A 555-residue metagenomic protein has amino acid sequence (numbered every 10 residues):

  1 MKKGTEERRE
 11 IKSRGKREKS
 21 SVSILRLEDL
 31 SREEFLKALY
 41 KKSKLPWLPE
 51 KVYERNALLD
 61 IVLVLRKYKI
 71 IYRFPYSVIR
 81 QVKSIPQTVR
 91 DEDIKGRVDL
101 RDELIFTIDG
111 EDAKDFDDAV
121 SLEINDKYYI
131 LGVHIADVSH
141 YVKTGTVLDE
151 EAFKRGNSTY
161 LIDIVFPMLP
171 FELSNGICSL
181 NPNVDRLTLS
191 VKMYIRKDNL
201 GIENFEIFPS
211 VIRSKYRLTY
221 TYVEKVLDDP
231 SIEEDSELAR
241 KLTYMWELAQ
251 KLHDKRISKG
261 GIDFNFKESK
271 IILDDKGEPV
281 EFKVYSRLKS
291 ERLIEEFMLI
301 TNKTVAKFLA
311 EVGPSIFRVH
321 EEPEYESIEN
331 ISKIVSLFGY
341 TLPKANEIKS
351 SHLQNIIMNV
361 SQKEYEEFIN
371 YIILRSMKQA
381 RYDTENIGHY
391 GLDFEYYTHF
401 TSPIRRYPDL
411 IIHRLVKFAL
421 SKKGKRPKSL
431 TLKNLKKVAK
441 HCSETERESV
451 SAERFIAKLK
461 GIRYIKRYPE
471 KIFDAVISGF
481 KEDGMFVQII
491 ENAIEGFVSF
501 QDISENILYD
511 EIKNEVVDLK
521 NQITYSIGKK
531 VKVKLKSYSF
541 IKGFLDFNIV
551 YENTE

Functional and structural regions predicted by a protein language model:
M1-I130, S139-D185, R217, E224 (+3 more regions): Charge-lined substrate channels and their catalytic hotspots, especially those that engage the 3′ end of RNA
E6-G15, S23, K37-A38, L187-I195 (+2 more regions): Flexible glycine-rich surface loops and low-complexity tracts that mediate binding to linear polymers
L27-L30, E34, V52, N56 (+7 more regions): Alpha-helix boundary/N-cap detector
V78-I85, I94-K95, E151-F153, A239-K259 (+3 more regions): Charged, low-complexity, helix-prone segments enriched in Lys/Glu/Asp/Gln
D99-D102, D112-K114, N125-K127, N183-L187 (+9 more regions): Short flexible coil/turn linkers enriched for glycine and charged/polar residues that connect secondary-structure
L100-F106, E111-E123, M245-K259, F455-F473 (+2 more regions): Phosphate-interacting basic helix/loop segments used at nucleotide- and nucleic-acid interfaces
D109, K114-E326, N330-Y340, I387-G424: Feature marking long nucleic-acid-engaging regions of large polymerase/nuclease enzymes
T304, I331, S336-E555: Structured C-terminal cores of nucleic-acid metabolism proteins
